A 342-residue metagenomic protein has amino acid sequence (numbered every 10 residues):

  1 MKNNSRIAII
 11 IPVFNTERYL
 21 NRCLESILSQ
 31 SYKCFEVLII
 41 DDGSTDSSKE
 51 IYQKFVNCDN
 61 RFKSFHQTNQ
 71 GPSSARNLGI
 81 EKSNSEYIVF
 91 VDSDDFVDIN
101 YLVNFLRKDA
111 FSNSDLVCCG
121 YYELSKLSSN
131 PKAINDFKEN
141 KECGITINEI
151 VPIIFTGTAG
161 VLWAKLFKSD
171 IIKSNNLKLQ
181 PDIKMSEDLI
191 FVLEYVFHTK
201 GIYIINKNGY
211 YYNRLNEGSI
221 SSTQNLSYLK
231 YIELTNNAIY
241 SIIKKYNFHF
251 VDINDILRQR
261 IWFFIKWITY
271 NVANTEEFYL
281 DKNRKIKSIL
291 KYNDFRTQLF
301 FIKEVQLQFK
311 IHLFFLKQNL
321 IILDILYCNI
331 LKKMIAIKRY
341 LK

Functional and structural regions predicted by a protein language model:
M1-S26: N-proximal low-complexity "stem/linker" segments adjacent to membrane-targeting elements
E25-C34: Short, acidic, metal-binding catalytic loop of nucleotide-sugar glycosyltransferases
D41-E50, D92: A conserved acidic beta->alpha catalytic loop
Q67-S83: Glycine-rich, basic loop-to-helix element that forms the pyrophosphate-binding segment of sugar-nucleotide handling
P72, S93-S227, Y246: Donor-binding/catalytic cores of nucleotide-activated saccharide and glycerol-phosphate transferases/polymerases
I88: Short aromatic/hydrophobic "clamp" motif used to bind/position activated sugar donors
K200, K207-N216, S222-V251, W267-R296: Catalytic core of nucleotide-sugar-dependent glycosyltransferases
N274-K342: Membrane-interface aromatic/basic loop that binds lipid-linked glycans or pyrophosphate carriers, typified by
